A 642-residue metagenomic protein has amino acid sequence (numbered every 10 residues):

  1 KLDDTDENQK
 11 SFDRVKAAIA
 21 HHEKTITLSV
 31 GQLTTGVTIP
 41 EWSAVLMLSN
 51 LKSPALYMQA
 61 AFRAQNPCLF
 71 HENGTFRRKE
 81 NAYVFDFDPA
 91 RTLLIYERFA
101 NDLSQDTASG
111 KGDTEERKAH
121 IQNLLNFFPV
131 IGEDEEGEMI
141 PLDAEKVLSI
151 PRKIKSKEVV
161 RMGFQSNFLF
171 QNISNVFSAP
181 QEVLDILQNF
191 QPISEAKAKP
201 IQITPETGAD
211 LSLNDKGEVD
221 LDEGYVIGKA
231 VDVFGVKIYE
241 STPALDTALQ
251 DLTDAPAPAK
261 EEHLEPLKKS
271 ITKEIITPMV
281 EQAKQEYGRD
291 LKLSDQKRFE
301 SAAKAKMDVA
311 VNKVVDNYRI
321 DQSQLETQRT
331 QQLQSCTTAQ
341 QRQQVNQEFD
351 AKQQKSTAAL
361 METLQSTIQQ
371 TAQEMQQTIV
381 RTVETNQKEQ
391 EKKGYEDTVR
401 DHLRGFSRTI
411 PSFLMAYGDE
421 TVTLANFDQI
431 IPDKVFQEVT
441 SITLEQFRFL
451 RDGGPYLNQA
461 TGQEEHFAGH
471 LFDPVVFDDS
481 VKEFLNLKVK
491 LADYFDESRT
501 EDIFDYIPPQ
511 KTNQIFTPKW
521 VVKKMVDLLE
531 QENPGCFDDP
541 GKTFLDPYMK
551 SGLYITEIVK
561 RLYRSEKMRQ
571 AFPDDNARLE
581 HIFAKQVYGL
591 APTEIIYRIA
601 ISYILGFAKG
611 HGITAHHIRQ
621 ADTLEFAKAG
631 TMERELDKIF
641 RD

Functional and structural regions predicted by a protein language model:
L2-T107, A591: Conserved RecA-like P-loop NTPase helicase motor core
D3-T25, I95-M139, L562, T593-H616 (+1 more regions): Extended low-complexity acidic/polar segments
T35, I39-E41, A144, T517-P518 (+1 more regions): Generic structural "secondary-structure junction" signal
N73-K79, T378, T382, N386 (+3 more regions): Short, glycine/acidic-rich hinge or "gate" loops at secondary-structure transitions that mediate conformational
A90-Q328, Q332, C336-A339, Q343 (+5 more regions): Long, largely alpha-helical accessory region at the distal end of helicase-like NTP-driven motors
E274, P278, Q282-K292, Q296-M375 (+4 more regions): S-adenosyl-L-methionine-dependent nucleic acid methyltransferase catalytic domains
S356-F406, I410: Long, low-complexity intrinsically disordered regions in eukaryotic nuclear regulators
G394-D642: SAM-dependent methyltransferase catalytic region
